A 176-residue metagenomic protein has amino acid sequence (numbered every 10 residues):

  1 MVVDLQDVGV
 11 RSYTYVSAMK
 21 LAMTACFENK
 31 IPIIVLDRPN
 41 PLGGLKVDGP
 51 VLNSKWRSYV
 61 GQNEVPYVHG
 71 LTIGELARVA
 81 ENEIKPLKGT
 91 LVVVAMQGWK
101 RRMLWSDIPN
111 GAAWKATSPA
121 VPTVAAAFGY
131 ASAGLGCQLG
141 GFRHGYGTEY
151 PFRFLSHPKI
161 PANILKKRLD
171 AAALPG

Functional and structural regions predicted by a protein language model:
M1-V8, V35-D37: Short acidic catalytic loops
Q6, R57-E64, Y146-P151: Flexible glycine/proline-enriched surface loops and loop-helix/loop-strand junctions
D7-A18: Glycine/threonine-rich flexible loop motifs
A25: Hydrophobic/aromatic ligand-binding patch that stacks against planar heteroaromatic rings of cofactors or nucleotides
E28-P32: A short helix->loop->beta-strand "cap" motif at the edges of active sites that frequently abuts
I34-W56: Glycine-rich, charge-decorated loop segments at or immediately adjacent to ligand/cofactor-binding or catalytic sites
W56-A131: Conserved anion/nucleotide-ligand pocket segment
W99-G176: Glycine-rich, aromatic-lined ligand/substrate-binding cores of catalytic and carbohydrate-binding domains
